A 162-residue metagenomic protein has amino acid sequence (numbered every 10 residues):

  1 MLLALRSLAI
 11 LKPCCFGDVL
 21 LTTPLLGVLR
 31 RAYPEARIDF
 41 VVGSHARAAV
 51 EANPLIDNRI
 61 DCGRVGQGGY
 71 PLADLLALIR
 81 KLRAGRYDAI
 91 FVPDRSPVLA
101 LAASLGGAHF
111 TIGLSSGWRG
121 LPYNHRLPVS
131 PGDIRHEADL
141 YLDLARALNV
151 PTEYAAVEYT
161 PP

Functional and structural regions predicted by a protein language model:
M1-P162: Catalytic machinery of carbohydrate-active enzymes, primarily nucleotide-sugar-dependent glycosyltransferases
